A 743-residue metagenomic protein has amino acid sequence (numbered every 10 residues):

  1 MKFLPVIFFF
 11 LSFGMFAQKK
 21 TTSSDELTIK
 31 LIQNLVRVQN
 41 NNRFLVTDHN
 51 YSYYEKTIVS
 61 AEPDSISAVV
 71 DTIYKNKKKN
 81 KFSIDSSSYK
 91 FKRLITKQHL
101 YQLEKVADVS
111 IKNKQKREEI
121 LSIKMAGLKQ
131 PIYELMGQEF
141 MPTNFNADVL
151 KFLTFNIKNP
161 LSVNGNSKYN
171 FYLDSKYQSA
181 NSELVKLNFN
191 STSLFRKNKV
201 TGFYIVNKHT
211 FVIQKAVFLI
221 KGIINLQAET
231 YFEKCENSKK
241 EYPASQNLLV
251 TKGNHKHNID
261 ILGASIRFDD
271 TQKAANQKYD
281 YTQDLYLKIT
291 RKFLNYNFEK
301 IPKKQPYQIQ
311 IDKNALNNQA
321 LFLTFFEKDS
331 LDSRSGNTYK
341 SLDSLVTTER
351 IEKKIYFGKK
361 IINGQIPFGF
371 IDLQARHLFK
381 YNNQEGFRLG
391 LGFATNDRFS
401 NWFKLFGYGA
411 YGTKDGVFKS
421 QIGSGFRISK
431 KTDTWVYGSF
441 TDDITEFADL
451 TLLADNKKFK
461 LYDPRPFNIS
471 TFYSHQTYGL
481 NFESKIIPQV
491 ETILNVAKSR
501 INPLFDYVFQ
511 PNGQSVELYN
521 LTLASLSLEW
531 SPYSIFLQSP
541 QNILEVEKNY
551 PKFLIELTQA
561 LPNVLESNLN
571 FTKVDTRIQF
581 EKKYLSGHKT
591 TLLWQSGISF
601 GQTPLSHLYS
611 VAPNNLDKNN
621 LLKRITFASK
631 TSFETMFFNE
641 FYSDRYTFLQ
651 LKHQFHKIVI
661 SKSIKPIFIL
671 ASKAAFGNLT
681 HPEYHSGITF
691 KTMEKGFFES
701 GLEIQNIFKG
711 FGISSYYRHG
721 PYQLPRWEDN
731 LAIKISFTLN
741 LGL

Functional and structural regions predicted by a protein language model:
M1-L4, Q18: Positively charged n-region of N-terminal signal peptides that target proteins for export
F3-F13: Sec-dependent N-terminal signal peptides
A17, L150, T154-I157, F298-L743: Exposed, low-structure sequence patches enriched in small/polar residues
K19-L184, S191-K199, R267-K380, I469 (+8 more regions): Structured extracytoplasmic
K56-I58, T192-L194, K221-I223, L249-K256 (+5 more regions): Hydrophobic lipid-interacting interfaces of membrane-associated proteins
K168-C235, R398, L702-E703: Feature captures eukaryotic membrane-trafficking machinery centered on endolysosomal pathways and lysosome-related
A180-L184, K197-K199, K208-Q214, I224-L226 (+7 more regions): Coil-to-beta-strand transition motifs
N225-L287: Short aromatic loop motif centered on NTY/YTY
